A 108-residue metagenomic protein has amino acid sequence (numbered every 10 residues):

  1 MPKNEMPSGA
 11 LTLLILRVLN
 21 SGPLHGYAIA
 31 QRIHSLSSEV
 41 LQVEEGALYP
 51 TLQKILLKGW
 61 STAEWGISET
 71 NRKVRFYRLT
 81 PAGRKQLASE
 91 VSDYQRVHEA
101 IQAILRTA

Functional and structural regions predicted by a protein language model:
M1-E5, W65-G66: Short beta-strand/turn micro-motifs at beta-sheet edges
K3-A47: N-terminal helix-turn-helix DNA-binding core of bacterial DNA-binding proteins
A10, L14, V74, R78 (+1 more regions): Amphipathic alpha-helical recognition patches that constitute DNA-binding helices
L48-I55: Basic amphipathic alpha-helical segments that dock to polyanions
L56-R72, R78: Beta-hairpin "wing" of winged helix-turn-helix
R72-V91: Basic, amphipathic "hinge/linker" alpha-helix immediately C-terminal to the N-terminal HTH DNA-binding motif
K85-A108: Amphipathic alpha-helical dimerization/coiled-coil segments that flank or bridge DNA-binding/regulatory modules
